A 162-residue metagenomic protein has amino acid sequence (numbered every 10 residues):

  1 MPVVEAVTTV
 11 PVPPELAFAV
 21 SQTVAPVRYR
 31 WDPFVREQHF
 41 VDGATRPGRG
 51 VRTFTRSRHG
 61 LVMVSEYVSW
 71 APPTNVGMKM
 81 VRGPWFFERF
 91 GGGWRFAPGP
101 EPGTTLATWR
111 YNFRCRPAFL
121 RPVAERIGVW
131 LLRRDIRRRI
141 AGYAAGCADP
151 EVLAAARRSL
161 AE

Functional and structural regions predicted by a protein language model:
M1-T45, A161-E162: Hydrophobic ligand-binding cavity/cleft-lining segments
V3-E5, G60-S65, E88-G93: Short, surface-exposed coil-to-beta transition loops
V10-V12, S57-L61, A71, P98 (+1 more regions): Beta-strand elements of well-folded, non-transmembrane domains
P14-A19, V41-G48, F86-P98, A148: Short charge-dense sequence patches
S21, A25, G128, L132 (+1 more regions): Hydrophobic alpha-helical core bundles mediating ligand binding, dimerization, or RNAP-core interactions
P26-Y29, H39-W85, T104-L106, R138-E162: Glycine-rich portal/gate segments that line the openings of hydrophobic small-molecule binding cavities
V81-R134, A156: Beta-strand/loop substructures that line and gate deep hydrophobic ligand-binding cavities in soluble
